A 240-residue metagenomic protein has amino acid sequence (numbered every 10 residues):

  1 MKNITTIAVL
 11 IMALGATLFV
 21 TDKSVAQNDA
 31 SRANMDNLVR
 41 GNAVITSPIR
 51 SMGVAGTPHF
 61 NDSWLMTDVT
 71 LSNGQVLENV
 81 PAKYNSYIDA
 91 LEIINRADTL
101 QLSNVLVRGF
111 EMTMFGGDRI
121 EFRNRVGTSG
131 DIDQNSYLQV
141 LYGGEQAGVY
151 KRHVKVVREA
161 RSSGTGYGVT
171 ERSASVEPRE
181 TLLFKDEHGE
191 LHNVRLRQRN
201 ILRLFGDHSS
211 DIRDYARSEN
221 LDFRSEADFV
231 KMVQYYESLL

Functional and structural regions predicted by a protein language model:
M1-A30, M232: Bacterial Sec-dependent N-terminal signal peptides
F19-G56: Sec-dependent signal peptide cleavage junction
N34, L106-G109, N200, D211: Exposed alpha-helical structural elements
N37-R40, L183-D186, L204: Short hydrophobic/aromatic-rich motifs at helix boundaries and adjacent loops
T46-S51, F60-T70: A short, Trp-centered hydrophobic/proline-enriched beta-strand micro-motif
G56-P58, P81-A82: Short, solvent-exposed beta-strand/turn "edge" segments of beta-rich domains on protein surfaces
D68, S72-H192: Aromatic-patch recognition
N193-L196, L202-L240: Long, compositionally biased interface segments
